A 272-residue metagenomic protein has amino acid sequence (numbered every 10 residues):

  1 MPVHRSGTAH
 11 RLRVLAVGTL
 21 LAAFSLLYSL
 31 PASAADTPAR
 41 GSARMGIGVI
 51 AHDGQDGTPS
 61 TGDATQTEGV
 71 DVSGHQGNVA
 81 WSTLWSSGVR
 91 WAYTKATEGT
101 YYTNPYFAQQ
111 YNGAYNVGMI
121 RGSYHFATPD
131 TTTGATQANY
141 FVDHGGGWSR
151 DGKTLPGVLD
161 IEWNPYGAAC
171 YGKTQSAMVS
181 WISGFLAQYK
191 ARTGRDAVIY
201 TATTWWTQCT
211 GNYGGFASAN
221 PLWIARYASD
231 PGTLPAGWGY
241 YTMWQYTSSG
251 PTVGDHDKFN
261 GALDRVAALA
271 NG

Functional and structural regions predicted by a protein language model:
M1-A35: Secretory targeting and sorting signals
H10, W81-S86, E162, W205-W206 (+1 more regions): Short alpha-helical interface patches
T37-Q76, S82, G215-G272: Functionally critical loop-and-helix segments that line ligand-binding/catalytic clefts of soluble enzyme domains
G54-G57, T61-R192: Substrate-binding cleft of extracellular glycoside hydrolase catalytic domains
Y101, D130, W206, P231 (+1 more regions): Flexible, glycine-rich phosphate/dinucleotide-binding loops and adjacent beta-alpha linkers at cofactor/substrate
N104, A202-T203, D255, A262: Alpha-helix initiation/capping motif
Q110-A114, T131-T133, P165-A169, V198-T203 (+2 more regions): Noncatalytic linker/hinge segments flanking ATPase motor cores
K153-G237: Catalytic domains of cell-wall/extracellular-matrix polysaccharide-remodeling enzymes, centered on de-N-acetylation
